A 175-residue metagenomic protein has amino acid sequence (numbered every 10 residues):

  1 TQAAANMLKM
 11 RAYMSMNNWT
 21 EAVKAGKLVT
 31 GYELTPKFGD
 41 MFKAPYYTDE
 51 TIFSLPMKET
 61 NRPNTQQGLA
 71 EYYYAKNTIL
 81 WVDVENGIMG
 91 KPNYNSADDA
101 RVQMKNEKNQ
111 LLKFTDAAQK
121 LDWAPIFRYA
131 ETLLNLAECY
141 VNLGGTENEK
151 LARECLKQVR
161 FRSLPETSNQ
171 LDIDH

Functional and structural regions predicted by a protein language model:
T1-L69, N77-W81, N86-H175: Acidic/polar-rich alpha-helix caps and helix-coil junctions
